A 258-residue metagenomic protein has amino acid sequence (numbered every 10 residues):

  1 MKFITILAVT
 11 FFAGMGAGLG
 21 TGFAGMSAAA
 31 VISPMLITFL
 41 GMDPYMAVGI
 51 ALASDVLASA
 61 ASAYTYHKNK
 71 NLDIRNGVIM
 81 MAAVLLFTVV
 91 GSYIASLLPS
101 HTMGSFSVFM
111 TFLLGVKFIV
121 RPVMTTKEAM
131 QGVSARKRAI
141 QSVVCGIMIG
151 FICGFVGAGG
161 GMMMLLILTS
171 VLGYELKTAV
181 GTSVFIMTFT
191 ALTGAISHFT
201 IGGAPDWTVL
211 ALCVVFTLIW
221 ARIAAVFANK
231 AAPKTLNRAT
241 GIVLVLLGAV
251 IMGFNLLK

Functional and structural regions predicted by a protein language model:
M1-I6, T10, A53-Y64, G159-L168: Hydrophobic, membrane-facing alpha-helical anchors
M1-L19, S33-F39, P44, T65-F151 (+2 more regions): Juxtamembrane transmembrane-helix boundary motif
G18, V48-V56, V180-A191, L244: Transmembrane helix-bundle signature of multi-pass membrane transporters/permeases
F23-I32, G157-I167: Transmembrane helix boundary and interhelical junction motifs in multipass membrane proteins
M42-I50, R75-N76, G173-V184: Membrane-interface alpha-helices at helix entry/exit sites of multi-pass transporters
S54, T182-H198, T208-A221: A small-residue-rich subset of transmembrane alpha-helices
T126-K127, A158-M163, Y174-T178: Short, structured loop/turn "capping" segments at alpha-beta junctions
